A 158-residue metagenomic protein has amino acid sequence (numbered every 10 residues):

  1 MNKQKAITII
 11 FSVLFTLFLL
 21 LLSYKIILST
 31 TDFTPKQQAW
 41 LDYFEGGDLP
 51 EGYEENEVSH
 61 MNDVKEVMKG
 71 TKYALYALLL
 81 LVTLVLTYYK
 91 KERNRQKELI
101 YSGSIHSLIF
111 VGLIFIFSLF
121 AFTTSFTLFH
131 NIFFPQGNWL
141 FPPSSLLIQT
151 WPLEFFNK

Functional and structural regions predicted by a protein language model:
M1-D32: Hydrophobic secretory-pathway targeting helix
N2-I7, V82-F126: Juxtamembrane interface at the cytosolic side of transmembrane helices
F15-K25, L75, L79-V82, V111-F115: Helical transmembrane-bundle signal
L22-Y43, S125-L128: Membrane-helix exit/juxtamembrane interface segments
D32-N62: Low-complexity, proline/glycine-enriched hydrophobic segments characteristic of transmembrane helices
P50-L78, F156-K158: Individual transmembrane alpha-helix segments
L119-P143: Juxtamembrane non-transmembrane "cap" segments at the membrane-aqueous interface of multi-pass membrane proteins
N138-K158: Terminal transmembrane helical module of multi-pass membrane proteins
